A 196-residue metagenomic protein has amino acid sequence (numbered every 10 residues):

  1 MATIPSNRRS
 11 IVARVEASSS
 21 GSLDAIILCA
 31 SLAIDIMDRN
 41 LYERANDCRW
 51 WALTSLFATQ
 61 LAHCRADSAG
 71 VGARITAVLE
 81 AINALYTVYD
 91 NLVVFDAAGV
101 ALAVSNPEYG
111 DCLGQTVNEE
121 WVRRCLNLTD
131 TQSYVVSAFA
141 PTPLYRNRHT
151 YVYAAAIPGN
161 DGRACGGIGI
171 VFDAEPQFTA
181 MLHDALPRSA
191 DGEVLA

Functional and structural regions predicted by a protein language model:
M1-H63, V88, H149-T150: Juxtamembrane extracytoplasmic/periplasmic/luminal helical "stalk" adjacent to the first N-terminal
A33, R74-I82, M181-L182: Amphipathic alpha-helical coiled-coil segments that mediate homodimerization and allosteric signal transmission
N46, A77-E80, R123: Solvent-exposed, polar/charged alpha-helical surfaces in well-ordered, non-transmembrane soluble domains, broadly
L53, L92-G99, E193-A196: Short hydrophobic alpha-helical segments used for membrane anchoring or interfacial signaling
C64-A66, E108-D111, A185: Short secondary-structure boundary/capping segments
C64-I75: Signal-transducing coiled-coil linker helices
N83-N91, F95-M181: Extracytoplasmic/periplasmic ligand-binding sensor regions of membrane-associated signaling proteins
N160, Q177-A196: Intrinsic low-complexity, intrinsically disordered coil/linker regions enriched in small/polar and charged residues
